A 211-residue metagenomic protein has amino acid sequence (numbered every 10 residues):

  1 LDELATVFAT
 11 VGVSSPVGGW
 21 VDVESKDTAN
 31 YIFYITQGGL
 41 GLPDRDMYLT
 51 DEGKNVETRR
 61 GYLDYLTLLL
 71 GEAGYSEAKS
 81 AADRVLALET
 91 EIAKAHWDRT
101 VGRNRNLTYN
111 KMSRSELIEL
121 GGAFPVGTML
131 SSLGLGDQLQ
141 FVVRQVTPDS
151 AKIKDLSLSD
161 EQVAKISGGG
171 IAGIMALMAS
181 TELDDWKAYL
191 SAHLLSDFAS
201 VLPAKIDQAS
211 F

Functional and structural regions predicted by a protein language model:
L1-F211: Noncatalytic, helix-rich "gating/capping" subdomain that lines the substrate-entry/channel surface of large enzyme
